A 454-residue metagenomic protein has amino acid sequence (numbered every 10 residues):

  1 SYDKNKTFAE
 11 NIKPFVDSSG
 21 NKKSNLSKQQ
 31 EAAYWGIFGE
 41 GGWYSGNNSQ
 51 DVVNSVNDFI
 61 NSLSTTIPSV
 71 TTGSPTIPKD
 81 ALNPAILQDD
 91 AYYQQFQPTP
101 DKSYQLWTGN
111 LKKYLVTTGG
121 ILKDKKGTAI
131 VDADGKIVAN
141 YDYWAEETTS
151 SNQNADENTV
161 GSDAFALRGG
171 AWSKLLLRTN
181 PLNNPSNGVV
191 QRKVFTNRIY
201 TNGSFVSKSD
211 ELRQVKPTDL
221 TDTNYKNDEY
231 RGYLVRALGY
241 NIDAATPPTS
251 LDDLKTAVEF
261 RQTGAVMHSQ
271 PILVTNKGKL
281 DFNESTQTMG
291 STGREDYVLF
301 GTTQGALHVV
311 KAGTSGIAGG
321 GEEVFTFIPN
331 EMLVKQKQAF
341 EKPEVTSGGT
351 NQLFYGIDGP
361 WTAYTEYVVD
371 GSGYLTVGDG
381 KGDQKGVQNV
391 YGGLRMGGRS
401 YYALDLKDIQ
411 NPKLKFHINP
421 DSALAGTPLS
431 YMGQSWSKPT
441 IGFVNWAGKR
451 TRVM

Functional and structural regions predicted by a protein language model:
S1-M454: A fold-level detector for beta-propeller and closely related beta-sheet-rich head/sensor domains
